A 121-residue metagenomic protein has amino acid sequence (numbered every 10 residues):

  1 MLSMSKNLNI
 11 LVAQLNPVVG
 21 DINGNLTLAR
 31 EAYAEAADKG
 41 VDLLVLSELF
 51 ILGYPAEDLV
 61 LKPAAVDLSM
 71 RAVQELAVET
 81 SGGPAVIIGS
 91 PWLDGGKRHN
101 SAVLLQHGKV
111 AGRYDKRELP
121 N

Functional and structural regions predicted by a protein language model:
M1-N121: Hydrophobic structural segments
